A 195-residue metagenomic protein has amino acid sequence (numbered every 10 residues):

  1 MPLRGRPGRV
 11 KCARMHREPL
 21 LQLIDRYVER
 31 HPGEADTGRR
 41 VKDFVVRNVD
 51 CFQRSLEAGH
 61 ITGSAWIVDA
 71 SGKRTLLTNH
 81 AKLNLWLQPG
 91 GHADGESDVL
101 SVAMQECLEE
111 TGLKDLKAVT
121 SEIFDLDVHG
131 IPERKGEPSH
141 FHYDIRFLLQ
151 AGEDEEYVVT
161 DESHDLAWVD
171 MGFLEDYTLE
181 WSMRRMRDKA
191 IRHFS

Functional and structural regions predicted by a protein language model:
L3, V10-C12, R17-Y27, H140 (+1 more regions): Nudix hydrolase/Nudix homology domain
R4-G5, V10-R14, T37, W86-E96 (+3 more regions): Short N-terminal helix-initiation segments at or just after the protein's N-terminus
V10-E34, L100-A118: Short N-terminal secondary-structure initiator segments
V28-S64: Acidic, metal-coordinating catalytic segment for phosphate/diphosphate chemistry, firing primarily on the Nudix
F52-Q88: N-terminal strand-loop-strand
L77-Q105: Aromatic- and glycine-enriched beta-alpha-beta binding-site module
D94-S182: Unchanged
